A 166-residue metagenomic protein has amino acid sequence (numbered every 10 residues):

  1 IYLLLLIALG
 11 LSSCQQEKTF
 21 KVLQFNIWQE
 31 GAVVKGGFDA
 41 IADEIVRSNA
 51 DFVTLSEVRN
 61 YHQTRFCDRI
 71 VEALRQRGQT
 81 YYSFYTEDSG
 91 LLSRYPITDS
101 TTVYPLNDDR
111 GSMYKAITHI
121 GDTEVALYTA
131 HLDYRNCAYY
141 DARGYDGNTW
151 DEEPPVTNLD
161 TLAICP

Functional and structural regions predicted by a protein language model:
I1-Y2: Bacterial N-terminal signal peptides that target proteins for export
L5-C14: Hydrophobic h-region of N-terminal signal peptides that target proteins for export in Gram-negative bacteria
G10, R143-Y145, T161: Secretory pathway export signals and precursors
S13-Q76, T86, W150-L162: N-terminal, active-site-proximal structural segment of metallo-dependent hydrolase catalytic domains
V58-N148: Structured beta-strand-rich core segments of catalytic domains in phosphoester-bond hydrolases
I164-P166: A long, amphipathic alpha-helix that forms part of the scaffold/cap immediately adjacent to metal-dependent active
